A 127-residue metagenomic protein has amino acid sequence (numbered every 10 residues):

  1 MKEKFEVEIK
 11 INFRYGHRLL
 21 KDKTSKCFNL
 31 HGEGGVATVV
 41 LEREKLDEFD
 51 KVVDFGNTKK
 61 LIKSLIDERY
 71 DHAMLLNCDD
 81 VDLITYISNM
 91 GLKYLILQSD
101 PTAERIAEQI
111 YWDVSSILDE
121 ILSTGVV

Functional and structural regions predicted by a protein language model:
M1-V127: Charge-rich, low-complexity N-terminal segments
